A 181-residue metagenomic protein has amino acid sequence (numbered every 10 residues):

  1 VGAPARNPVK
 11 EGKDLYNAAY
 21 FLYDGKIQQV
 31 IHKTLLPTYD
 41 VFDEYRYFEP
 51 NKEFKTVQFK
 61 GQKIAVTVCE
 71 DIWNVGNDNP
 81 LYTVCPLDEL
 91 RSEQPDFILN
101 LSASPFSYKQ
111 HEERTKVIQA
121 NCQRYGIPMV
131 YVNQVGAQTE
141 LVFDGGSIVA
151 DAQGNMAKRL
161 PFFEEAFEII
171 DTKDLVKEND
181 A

Functional and structural regions predicted by a protein language model:
V1-A181: Enzyme catalytic cores with a strong preference for nitrogen-chemistry domains
